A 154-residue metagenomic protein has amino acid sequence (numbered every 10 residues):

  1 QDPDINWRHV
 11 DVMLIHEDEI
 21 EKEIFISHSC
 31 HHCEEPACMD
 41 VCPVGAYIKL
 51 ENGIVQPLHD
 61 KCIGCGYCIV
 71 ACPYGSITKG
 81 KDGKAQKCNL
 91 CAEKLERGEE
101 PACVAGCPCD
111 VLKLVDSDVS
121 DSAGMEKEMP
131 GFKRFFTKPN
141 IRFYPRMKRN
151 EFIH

Functional and structural regions predicted by a protein language model:
Q1-H154: Non-ligating segments of multi-cofactor redox enzymes
